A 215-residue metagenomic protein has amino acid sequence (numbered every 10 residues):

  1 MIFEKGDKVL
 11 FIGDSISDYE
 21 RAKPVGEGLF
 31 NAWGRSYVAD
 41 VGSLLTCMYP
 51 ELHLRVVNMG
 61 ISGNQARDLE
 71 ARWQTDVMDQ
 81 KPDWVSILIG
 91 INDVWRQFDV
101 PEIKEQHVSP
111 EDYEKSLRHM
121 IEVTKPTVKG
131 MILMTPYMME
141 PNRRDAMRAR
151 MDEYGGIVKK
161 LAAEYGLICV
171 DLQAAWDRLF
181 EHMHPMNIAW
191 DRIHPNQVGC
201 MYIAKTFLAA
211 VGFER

Functional and structural regions predicted by a protein language model:
M1-A32: Short glycine-rich His-centered loop
I2-K5, R35-S36, D40-R55, N64-R215: Alpha-helical cap/lid subdomain in secreted, periplasmic, or secretory-pathway luminal O-acyl-processing enzymes
G13, G60, T135: Active-site beta-alpha turn of Rossmann-fold NAD(P)-dependent dehydrogenases/reductases
I16-S17, I61-A66: Short active-site-proximal "capping" loops at secondary-structure junctions
